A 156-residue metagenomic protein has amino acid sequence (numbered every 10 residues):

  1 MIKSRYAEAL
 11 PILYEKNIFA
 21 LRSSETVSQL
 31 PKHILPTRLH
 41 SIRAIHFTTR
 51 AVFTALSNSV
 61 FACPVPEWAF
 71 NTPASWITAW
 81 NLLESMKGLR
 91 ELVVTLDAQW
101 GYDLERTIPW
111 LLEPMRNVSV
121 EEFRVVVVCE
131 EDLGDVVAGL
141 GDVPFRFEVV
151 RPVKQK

Functional and structural regions predicted by a protein language model:
M1-V143: C-terminal-biased hydrophobic
G141-K156: C-terminal capping region of solenoid repeat domains
